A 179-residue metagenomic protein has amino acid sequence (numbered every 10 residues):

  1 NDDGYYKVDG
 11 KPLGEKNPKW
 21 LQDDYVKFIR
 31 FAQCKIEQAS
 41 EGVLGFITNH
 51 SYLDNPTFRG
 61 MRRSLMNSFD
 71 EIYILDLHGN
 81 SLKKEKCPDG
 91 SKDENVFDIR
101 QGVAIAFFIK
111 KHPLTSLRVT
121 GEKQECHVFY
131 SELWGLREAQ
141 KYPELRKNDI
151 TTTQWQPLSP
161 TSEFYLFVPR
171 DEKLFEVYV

Functional and structural regions predicted by a protein language model:
N1, S51-P56, G60-M61, S81-E85 (+1 more regions): Flexible loop/turn segments at secondary-structure boundaries
N1-F46, S51-N55, S64-L75: SAM-dependent methyltransferase catalytic-core segment centered on the flexible catalytic loop and adjoining short
E15, E37-S40, K86-P113, E122-V179: Polynucleotide-recognition surfaces of large bacterial nucleic-acid defense/processing enzymes
V26, R30, R59, R100-V103: Non-catalytic, well-ordered alpha-helical scaffold segments
T48-H50, D76-H78, K110, E132: Active-site proximal loops enriched in glycine and acidic residues that flank catalytic Cys/His/Asp and coordinate
D70-K92: Conserved short secondary-structure elements within globular domains
